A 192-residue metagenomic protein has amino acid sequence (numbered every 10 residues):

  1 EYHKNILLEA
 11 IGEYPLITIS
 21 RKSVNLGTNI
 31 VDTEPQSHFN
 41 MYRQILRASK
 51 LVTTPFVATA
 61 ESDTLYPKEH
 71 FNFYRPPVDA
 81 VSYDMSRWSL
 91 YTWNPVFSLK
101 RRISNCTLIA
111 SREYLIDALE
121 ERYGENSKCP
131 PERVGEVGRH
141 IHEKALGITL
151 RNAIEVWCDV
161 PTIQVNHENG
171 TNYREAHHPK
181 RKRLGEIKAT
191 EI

Functional and structural regions predicted by a protein language model:
E1-A10: Short, well-formed alpha-helical segments that are part of the catalytic scaffolds of diverse glycosyltransferases
Y2-H3, G27-D32, N72-R75, V96-S98: Short, glycine/charged-enriched secondary-structure capping and boundary segments
G12-K22, F56-A58, V81-Y83: Short, hydrophobic beta-strand segments that form beta-sheet elements in well-ordered domains
I17-P55, H70-N72: Active-site-proximal specificity loops/subdomain of glycosyltransferases
L26, P67, L90: Conserved protein kinase catalytic core
H38-I45, S62-T64, P130-V137: Conserved glycosyltransferase catalytic-site signature
T54-P67: Short beta-strand-to-loop acidic/aromatic patch adjacent to the donor-nucleotide binding site
F71-E191: Conserved catalytic core of nucleotide-sugar-dependent glycosyltransferases
